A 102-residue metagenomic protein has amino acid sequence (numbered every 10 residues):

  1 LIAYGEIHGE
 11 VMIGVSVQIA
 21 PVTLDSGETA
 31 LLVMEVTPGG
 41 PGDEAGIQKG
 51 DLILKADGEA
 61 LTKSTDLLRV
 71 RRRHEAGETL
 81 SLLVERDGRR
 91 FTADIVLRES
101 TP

Functional and structural regions predicted by a protein language model:
L1-P102: C-terminal recognition in membrane/secretory proteostasis and scaffolding
